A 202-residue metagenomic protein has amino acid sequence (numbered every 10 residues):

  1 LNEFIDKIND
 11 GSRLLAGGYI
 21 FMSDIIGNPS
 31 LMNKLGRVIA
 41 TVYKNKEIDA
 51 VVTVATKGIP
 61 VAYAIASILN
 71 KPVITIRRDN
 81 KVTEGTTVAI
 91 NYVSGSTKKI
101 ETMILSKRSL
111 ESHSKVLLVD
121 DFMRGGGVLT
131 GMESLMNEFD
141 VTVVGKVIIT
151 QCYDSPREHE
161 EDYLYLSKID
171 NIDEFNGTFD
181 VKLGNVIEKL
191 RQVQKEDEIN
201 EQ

Functional and structural regions predicted by a protein language model:
L1-I48: Active-site-facing substrate-recognition patch
I48-A55: Short glycine-rich phosphate-binding loop at a beta-alpha junction
A55-P60, R124-G125: Gly/Ser/Thr-rich loops at beta-strand to alpha-helix junctions that form or flank small-molecule/cofactor-binding
P60-L69, E133: Short Gly/Thr/Asp-enriched flexible loops that form oxyanion-binding sites at enzyme active sites
L69-N70, I90-G95, E161-Y165, K182: Short, hinge-like loop/turn segments at secondary-structure boundaries
K71-V116: Short, glycine/charge-rich flexible loops or terminal/linker lids adjacent to PRPP-binding catalytic cores
D120-T130: Acidic, divalent-metal-coordinating active-site segment for phosphoryl/phosphodiester hydrolysis, typified by short
T130-Q202: PRPP-dependent phosphoribosyltransferase catalytic core
